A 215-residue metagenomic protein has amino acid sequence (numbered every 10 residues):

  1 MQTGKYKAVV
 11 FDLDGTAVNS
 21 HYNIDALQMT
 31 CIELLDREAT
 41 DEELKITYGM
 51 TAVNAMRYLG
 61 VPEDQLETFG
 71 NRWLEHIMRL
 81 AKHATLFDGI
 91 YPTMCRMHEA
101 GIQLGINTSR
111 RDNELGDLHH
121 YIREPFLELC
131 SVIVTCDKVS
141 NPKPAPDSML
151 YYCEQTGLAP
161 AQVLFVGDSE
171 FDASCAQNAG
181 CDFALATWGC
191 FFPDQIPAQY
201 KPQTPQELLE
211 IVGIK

Functional and structural regions predicted by a protein language model:
M1-I46: Active-site neighborhood of HAD-like aspartate-dependent phosphohydrolases
M1-V9, T40, R111-K215: Asp-based, Mg2+/Mn2+-dependent phosphohydrolase catalytic module
A26-T30, N54, R72, P92 (+3 more regions): Alpha-helical elements of Rossmann-like donor-binding domains used by nucleotide-donor carbohydrate transfer enzymes
L35, I46-M78, C95-H98, I102: A metal-dependent, Asp-based hydrolase signature
T47-T51, T85-G89, R110, D168: Short beta->alpha linker loops
R79-I106, D112-G116, P146: Short, acidic loop-to-helix structural element flanking the phosphoryl-transfer center in phosphate-processing enzymes
